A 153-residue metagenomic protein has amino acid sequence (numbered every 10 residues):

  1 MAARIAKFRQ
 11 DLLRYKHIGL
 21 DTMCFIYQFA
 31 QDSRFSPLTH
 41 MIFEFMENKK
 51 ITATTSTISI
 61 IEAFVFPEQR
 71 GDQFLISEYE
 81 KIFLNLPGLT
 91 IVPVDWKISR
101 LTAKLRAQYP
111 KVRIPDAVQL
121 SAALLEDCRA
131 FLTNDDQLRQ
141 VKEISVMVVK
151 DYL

Functional and structural regions predicted by a protein language model:
M1-T55, E68-S77, K81, D136 (+1 more regions): Short, well-structured N-terminal submotif of metal-dependent ribonuclease cores
A2-R4, L13, L89-L132: Active-site neighborhoods of divalent-metal-dependent phosphate/nucleic-acid chemistry enzymes
Y15, N48-K50, N85-L86, Q108 (+2 more regions): Structured helix-beta-strand junction loops
T22, T57, D116-L120: Conserved glycosyltransferase catalytic-site signature
F29, P67, R106, K142-S145: Short, flexible helix/strand-to-coil boundary loops that buttress conserved ligand/catalytic motifs in alpha/beta
L75, E80-L101, Q108-K111, P115 (+1 more regions): Short acidic, glycine/proline-enriched helix-loop-strand junctions
